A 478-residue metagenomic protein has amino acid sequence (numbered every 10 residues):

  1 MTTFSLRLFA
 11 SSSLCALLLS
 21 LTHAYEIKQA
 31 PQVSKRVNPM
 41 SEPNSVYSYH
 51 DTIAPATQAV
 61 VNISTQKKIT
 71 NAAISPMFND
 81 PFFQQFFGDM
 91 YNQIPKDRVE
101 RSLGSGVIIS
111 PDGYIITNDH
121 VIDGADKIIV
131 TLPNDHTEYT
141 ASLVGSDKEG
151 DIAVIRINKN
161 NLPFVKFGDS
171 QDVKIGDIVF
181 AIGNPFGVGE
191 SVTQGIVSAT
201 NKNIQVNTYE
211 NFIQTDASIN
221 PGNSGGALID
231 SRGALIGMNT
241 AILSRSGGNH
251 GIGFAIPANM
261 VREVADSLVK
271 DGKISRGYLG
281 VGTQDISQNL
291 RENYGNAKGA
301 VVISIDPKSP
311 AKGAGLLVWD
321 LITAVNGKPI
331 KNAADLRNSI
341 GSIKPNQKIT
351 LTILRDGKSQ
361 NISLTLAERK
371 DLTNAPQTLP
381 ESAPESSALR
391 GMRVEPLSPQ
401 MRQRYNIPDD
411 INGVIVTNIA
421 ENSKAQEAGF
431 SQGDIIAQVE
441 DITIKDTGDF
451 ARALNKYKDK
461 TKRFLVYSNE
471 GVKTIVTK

Functional and structural regions predicted by a protein language model:
T2-S12, A16-R36, D51, K67 (+9 more regions): C-terminal recognition in membrane/secretory proteostasis and scaffolding
S41-D51, T70, Q93-D112, T137-T140 (+5 more regions): A conserved glycine-rich beta-strand in the N-terminal activation segment of trypsin-fold
T52, T131, S142-V144, N161-V188 (+3 more regions): Active-site substrate-binding loop(s) of clan PA
V60-S64, Y114-N118, D172-P185, S198-A199 (+6 more regions): Active-site-proximal beta-strands of protease catalytic cores
T70-M90: Short Gly/aromatic-enriched secondary-structure transition segments
S75, N79, S110-D151, I157-N161 (+1 more regions): Catalytic-histidine neighborhood of serine endopeptidases, predominantly the chymotrypsin-like S1/PA family
D151-I157, Q205-Q214, N249-G251, L372-Q377: Short, solvent-exposed secondary-structure boundary/capping segments
A181-N207, S398-Q403: Chymotrypsin/trypsin-fold serine protease catalytic domain
